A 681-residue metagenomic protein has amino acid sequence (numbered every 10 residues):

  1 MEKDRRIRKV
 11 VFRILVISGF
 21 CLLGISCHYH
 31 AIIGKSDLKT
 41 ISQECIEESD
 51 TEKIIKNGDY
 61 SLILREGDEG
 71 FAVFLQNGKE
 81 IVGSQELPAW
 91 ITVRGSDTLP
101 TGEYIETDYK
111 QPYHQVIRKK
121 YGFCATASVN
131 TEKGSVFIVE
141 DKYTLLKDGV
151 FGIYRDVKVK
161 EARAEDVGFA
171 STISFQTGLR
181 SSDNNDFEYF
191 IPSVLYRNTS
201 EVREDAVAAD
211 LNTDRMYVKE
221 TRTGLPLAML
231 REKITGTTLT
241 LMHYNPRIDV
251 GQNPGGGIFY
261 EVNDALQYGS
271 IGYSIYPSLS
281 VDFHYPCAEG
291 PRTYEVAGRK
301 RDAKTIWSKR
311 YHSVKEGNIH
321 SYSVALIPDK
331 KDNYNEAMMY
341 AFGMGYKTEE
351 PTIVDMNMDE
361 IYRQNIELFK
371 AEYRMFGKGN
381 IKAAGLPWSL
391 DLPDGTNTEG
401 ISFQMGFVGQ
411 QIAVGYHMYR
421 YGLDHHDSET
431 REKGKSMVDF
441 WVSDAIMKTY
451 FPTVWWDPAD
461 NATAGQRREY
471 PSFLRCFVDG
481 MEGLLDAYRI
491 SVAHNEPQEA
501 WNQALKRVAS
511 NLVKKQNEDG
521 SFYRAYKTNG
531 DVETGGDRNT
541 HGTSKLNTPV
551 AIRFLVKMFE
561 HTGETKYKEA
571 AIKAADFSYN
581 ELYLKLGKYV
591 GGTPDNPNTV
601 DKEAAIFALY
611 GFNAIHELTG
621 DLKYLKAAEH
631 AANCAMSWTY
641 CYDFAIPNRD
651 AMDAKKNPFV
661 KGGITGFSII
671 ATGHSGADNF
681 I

Functional and structural regions predicted by a protein language model:
I14-G24: Bacterial N-terminal signal peptides
L22-T40, E48: Bacterial Sec-dependent signal peptides at the C-terminal "C-region" and cleavage site
I33-G34, T51, D332-F403, S436 (+3 more regions): Low-complexity, Ser/Thr/Pro/Gly-enriched N-terminal "stalk/linker" regions
F74-E316, I327: Beta-strand/loop-rich accessory regions of lumenal/periplasmic or secreted enzymes, predominantly carbohydrate-active
A337-E372, H426-D444, A493-K515, G563-N580 (+1 more regions): Extended, well-ordered alpha-helical scaffold segments
F369-Y373, K515, T562, K573-D595 (+2 more regions): Non-catalytic carbohydrate-binding regions of carbohydrate-active enzymes
G379-Q404, F451-R475, S521-P549, K588-G611 (+1 more regions): Carbohydrate-binding/catalytic loop surfaces
I412-S428, D479-P497, P549-T565, F607-L622 (+2 more regions): Well-ordered alpha-helical scaffold segments within catalytic/enzyme domains
